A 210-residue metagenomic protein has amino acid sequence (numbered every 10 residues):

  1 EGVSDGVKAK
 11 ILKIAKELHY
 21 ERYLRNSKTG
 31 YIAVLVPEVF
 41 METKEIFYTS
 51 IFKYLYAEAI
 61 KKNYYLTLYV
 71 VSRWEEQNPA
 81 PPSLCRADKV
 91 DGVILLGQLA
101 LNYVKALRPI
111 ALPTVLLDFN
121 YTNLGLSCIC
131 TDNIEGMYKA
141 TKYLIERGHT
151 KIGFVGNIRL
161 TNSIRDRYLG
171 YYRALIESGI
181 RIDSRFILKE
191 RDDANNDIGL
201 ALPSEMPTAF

Functional and structural regions predicted by a protein language model:
E1-K28: N-terminal helix-turn-helix DNA-binding module of bacterial transcription factors
K13-E21, I51-L66, P109-L116, Y121-F210: Bacterial carbohydrate/catabolite-sensing allosteric modules
L18-P81, K89, L169-Y172: Amphipathic helical "hinge" segments at domain boundaries
A33-L35, I94-L96, A209: Structural motif
E42-T43, Y103-V104, G125, N162: Glycine/Thr-rich phosphate-binding loops of Rossmann-like dinucleotide-binding domains
S72-E76, L95-L101: Short beta->alpha connector loops
R86-G92, S204-A209: Short acidic/histidine-rich motifs immediately flanking catalytic phosphotransfer sites in two-component signaling
A100-A111: Active-site-adjacent beta->alpha loops and helix N-cap segments on the catalytic face of soluble alpha/beta enzymes
